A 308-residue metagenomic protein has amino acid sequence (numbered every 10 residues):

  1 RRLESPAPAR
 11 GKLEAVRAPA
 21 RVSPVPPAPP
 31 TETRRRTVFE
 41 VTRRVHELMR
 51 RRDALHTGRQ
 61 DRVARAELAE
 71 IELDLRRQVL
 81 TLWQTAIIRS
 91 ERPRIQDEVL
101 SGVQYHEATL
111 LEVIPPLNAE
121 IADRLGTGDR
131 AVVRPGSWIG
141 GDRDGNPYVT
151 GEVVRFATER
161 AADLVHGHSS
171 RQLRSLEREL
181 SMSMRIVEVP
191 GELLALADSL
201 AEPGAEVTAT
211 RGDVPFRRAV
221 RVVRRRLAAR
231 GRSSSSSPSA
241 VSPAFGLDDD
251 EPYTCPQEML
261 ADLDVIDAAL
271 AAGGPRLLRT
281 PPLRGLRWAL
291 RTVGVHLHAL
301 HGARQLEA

Functional and structural regions predicted by a protein language model:
R1-A308: Often metal-dependent polyanion-binding catalytic scaffolds in large enzymes
